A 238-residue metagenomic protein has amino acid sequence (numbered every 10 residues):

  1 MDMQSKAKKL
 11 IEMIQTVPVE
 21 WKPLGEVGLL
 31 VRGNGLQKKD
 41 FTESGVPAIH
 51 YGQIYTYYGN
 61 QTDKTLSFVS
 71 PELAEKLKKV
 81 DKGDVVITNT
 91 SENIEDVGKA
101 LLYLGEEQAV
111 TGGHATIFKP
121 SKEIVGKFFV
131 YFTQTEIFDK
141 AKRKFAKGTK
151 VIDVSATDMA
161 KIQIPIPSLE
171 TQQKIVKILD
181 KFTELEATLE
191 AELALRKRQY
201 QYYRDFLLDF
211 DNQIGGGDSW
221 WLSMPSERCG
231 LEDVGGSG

Functional and structural regions predicted by a protein language model:
M1-Q4, Q15-K22, F129, A160-K197 (+2 more regions): Amphipathic alpha-helical segments
S5-A7, P18, G35-L36, T56-G59 (+8 more regions): Short loop/beta submotifs within extracellular cysteine-rich repeat domains
M13-N34, G216-G238: Non-catalytic DNA-recognition/assembly elements of restriction-modification systems
G25, Q37-P71, D81, C229-G238: DNA target-recognition patches
H50, E75-Q134: A short beta-sheet element
Q108-A115, K147-S168: A short glycine-rich beta-alpha junction/loop motif
S155, S168, K181, Y202 (+2 more regions): Structural preference for solvent-exposed beta-strand-turn elements and adjacent flexible terminal/loop segments within
